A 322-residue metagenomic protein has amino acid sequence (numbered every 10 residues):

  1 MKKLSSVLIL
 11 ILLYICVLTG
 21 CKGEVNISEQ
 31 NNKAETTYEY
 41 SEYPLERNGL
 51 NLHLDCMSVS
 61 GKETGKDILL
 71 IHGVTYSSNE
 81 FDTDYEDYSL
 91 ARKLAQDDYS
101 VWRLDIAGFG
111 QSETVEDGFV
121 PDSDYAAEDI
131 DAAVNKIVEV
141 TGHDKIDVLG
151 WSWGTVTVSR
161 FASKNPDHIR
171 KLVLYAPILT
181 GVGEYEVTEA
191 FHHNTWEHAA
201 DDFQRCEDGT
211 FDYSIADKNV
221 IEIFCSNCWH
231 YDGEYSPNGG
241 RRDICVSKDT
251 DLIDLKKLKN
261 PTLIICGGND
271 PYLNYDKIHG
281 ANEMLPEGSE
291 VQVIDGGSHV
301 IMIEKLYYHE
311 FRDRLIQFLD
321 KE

Functional and structural regions predicted by a protein language model:
N31-G61: N-terminal cap/lid segment of alpha/beta-hydrolase-fold proteins
K62-T64, I68-K93: Short, surface-exposed "cap/lid" segments of acyl-processing enzymes
Y88-E113: Conserved alpha/beta-hydrolase
V120-V140: Alpha/beta-hydrolase active-site loop
V173-V182: Active-site nucleophile loop of the alpha/beta-hydrolase fold
G183-I265, N269: Alpha/beta-hydrolase
P271-K277: Conserved alpha/beta-hydrolase "acid-adjacent" motif
G297-Y308: Catalytic histidine-centered segment of alpha/beta-hydrolase-like enzymes
